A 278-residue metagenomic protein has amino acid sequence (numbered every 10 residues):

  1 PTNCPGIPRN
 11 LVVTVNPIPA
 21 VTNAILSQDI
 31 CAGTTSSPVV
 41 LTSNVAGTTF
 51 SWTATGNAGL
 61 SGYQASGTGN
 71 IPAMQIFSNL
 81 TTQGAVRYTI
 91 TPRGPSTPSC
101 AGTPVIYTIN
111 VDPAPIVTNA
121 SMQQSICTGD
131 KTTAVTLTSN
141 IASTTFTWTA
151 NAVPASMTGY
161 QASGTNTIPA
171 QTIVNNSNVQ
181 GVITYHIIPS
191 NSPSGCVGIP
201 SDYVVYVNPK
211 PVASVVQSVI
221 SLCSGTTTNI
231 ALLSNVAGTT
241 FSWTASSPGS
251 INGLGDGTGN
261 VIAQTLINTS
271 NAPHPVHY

Functional and structural regions predicted by a protein language model:
P1-Y278: Extracellular low-complexity Ser/Thr/Asn/Gly-rich intrinsically disordered segments
